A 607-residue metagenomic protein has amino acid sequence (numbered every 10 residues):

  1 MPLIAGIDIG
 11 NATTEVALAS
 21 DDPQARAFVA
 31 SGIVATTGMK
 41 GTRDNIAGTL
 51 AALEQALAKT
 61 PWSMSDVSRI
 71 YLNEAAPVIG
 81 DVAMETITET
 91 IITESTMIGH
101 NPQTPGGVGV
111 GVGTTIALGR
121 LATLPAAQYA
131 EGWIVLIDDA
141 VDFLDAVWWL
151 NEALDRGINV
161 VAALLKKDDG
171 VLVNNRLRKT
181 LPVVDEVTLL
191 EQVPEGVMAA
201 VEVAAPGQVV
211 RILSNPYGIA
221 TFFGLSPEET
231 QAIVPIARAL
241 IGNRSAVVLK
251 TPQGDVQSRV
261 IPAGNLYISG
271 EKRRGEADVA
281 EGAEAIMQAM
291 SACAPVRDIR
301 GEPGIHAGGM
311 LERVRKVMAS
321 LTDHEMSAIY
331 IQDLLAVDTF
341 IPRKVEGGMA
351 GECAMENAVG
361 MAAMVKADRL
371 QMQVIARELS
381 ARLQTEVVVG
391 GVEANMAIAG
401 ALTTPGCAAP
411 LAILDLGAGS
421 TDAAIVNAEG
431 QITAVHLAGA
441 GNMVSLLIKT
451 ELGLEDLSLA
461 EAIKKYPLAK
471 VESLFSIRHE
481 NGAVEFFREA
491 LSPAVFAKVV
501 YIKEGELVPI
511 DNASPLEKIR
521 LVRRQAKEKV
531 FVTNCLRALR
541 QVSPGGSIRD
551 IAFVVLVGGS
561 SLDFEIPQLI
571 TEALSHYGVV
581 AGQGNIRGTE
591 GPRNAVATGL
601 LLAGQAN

Functional and structural regions predicted by a protein language model:
M1-I9, D21-A27, V34-R69, E74-P410 (+2 more regions): Nucleotide/phosphate-binding catalytic cleft detector across ATP-hydrolyzing and phosphate-transferring enzymes
I9-A12, G417-A418: Short, flexible loop/turn motifs enriched in small residues
T13-R43, G430-M443: Short glycine-rich, Thr/Ser-proximal phosphate-binding strand/loop in the N-terminal lobe of ATP-dependent enzymes
A17-D21, A412-L414, I425-N427, E504-G505: Short beta-strand elements
D185, G196-A199, A397-I398, A424-A462: Catalytic or ion-translocation cores adjacent to nucleophile or general acid/base/metal-coordination motifs in diverse
L402-T433: Phosphate-binding/catalytic loop of phosphoryl-transfer enzymes
L416, I425, H436, K464 (+1 more regions): Active-site proximal loops enriched in glycine and acidic residues that flank catalytic Cys/His/Asp and coordinate
D456-H479: A short helix-loop
